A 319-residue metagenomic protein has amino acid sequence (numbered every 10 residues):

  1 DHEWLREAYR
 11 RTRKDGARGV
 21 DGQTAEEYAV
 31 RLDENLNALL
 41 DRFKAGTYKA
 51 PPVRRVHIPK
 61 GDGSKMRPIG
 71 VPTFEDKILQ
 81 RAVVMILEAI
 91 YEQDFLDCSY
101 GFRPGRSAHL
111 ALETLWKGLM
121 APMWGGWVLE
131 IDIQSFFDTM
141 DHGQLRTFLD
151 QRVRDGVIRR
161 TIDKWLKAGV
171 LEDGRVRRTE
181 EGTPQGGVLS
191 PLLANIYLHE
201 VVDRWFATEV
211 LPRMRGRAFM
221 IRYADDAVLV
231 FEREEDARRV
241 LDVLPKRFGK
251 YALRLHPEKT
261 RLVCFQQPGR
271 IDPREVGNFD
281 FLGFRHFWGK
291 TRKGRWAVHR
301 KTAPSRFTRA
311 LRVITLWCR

Functional and structural regions predicted by a protein language model:
D1-R319: Non-catalytic terminal/accessory segments
